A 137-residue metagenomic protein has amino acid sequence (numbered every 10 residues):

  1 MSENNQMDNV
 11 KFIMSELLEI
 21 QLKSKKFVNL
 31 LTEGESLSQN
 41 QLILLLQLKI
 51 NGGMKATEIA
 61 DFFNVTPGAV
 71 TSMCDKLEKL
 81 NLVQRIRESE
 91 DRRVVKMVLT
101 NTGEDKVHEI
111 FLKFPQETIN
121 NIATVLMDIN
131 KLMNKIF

Functional and structural regions predicted by a protein language model:
M1-E35, V107: N-terminal leader segment of winged-helix/HTH proteins
M1-N5, A123-F137: C-terminal regulatory/oligomerization modules of transcriptional regulators
F12, I43-L46, D105: Pre-recognition alpha-helix immediately N-terminal to the DNA-recognition helix within helix-turn-helix or winged-helix
K26-T66: N-terminal helix-turn-helix DNA-binding core of bacterial DNA-binding proteins
D75-K131: Charged, amphipathic alpha-helical coiled-coil/dimerization segments
